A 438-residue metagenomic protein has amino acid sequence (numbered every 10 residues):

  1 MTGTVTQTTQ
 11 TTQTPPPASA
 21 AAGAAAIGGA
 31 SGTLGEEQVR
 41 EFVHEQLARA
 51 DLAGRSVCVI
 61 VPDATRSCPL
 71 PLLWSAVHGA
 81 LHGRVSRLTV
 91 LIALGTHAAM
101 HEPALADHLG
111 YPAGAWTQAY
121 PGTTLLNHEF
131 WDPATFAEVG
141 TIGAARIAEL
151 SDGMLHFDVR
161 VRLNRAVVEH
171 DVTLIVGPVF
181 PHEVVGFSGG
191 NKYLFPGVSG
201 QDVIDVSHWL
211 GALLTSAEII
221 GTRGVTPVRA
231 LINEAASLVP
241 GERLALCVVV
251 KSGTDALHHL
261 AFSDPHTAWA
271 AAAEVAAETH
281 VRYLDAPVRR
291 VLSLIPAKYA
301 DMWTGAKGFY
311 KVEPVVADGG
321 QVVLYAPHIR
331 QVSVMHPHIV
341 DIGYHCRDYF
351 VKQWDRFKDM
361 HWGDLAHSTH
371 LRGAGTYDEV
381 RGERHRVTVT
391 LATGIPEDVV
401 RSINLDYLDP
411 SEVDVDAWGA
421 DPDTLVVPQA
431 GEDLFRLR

Functional and structural regions predicted by a protein language model:
T2-R40: N-terminal amphipathic/basic leader segments beginning at the initiator methionine
E36-R40, R381-R438: Extended hydrophobic packing segments that form well-structured cores
V43-C58, L81-V85, A166-E169, V239-P240 (+2 more regions): Glycine-rich phosphate/diphosphate-binding loops that line cofactor/substrate pockets in enzymes
S56-S67, T89-G95, T173-G177, V291-I295: Short glycine-rich or small-residue beta-strand-to-loop segments that form or flank ligand, phosphate, metal/Fe-S
R66-L88, G305-V316, V323: Histidine-anchored nucleotide/phosphate-binding helix
G122, N127-Y283: Conserved, well-structured core segments that form the ligand-binding/active-site neighborhood of functional domains
V250-D264, P287-T304, K311: Glycine-rich phosphate/diphosphate-binding loops and the adjacent beta-loop-alpha structural elements that coordinate
Y299-T390: C-terminal catalytic subdomain
